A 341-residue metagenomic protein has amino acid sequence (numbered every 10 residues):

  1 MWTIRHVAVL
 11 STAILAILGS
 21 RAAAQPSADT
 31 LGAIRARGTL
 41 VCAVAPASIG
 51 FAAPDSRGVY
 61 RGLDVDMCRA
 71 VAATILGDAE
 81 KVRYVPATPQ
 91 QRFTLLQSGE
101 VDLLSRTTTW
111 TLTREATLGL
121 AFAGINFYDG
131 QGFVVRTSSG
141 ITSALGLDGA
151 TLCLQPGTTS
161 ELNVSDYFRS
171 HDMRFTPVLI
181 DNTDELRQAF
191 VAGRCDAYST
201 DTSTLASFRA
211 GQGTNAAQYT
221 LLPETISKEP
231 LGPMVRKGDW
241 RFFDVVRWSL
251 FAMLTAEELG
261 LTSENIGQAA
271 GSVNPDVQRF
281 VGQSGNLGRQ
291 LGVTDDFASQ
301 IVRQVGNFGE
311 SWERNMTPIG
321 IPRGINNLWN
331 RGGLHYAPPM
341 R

Functional and structural regions predicted by a protein language model:
M1-L10: Bacterial N-terminal signal peptides that target proteins for export
L15-A23: C-terminal segment of classical bacterial N-terminal signal peptides
P26-R106, F308, L328: Extracytoplasmic small-molecule ligand-binding "clamshell" domains of the periplasmic binding protein/Venus flytrap
T30, M67-C68, Q91-L95, T183-A189 (+2 more regions): Short, hydrophobic alpha-helical packing/hinge segments within bilobed ligand-binding/sensory domains
T39-G50, Y60-I75, T109, D129-E185: Bilobed "Venus flytrap"/periplasmic-binding protein-like clamshell domains and structurally analogous long
D66-R69, A73-I75, R136-I141, L145 (+6 more regions): Extended ligand-binding regions for polar small-molecule ligands
R69, A73, G77, K81-G146 (+2 more regions): Acidic, polar ligand-binding/catalytic clefts
V277, V281-R341: C-terminal functional modules
